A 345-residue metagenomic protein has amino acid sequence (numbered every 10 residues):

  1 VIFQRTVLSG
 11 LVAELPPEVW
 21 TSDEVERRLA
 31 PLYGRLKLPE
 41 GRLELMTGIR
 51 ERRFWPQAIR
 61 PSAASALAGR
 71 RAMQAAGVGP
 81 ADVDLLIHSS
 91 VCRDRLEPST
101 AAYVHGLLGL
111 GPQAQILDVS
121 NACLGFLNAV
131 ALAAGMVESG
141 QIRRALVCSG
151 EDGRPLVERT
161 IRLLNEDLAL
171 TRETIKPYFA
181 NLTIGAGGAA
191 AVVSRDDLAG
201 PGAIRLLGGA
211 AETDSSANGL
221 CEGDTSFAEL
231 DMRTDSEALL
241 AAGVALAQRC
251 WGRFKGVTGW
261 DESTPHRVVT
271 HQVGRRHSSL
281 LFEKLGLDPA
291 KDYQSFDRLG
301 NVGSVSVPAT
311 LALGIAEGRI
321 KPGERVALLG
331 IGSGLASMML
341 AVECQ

Functional and structural regions predicted by a protein language model:
V1-A58, L168-A241, R249, I331 (+1 more regions): Condensing-enzyme catalytic core mediating Claisen C-C bond formation in acyl metabolism
S9-V12, S89, S120, A145-E151 (+2 more regions): Short beta-strand segments
W20, E97-T100, A131, L156-I161 (+1 more regions): Short acidic, glycine/serine/threonine-rich loops at helix termini
L36-E44, R95-L110, L156-L170, G219-T225 (+1 more regions): Acidic-glycine-rich active-site phosphate/pyrophosphate-binding loop
S62, A66-G69, C92-D94, G106 (+5 more regions): Claisen-condensing/thiolase-fold acyl-transfer catalytic domains that form or cleave C-C bonds in fatty acid
A81-S89, D261-H271: Short glycine-rich phosphate-binding loop at a beta-alpha junction
A122-L124, G150-R154, T160-I161, G188-A189 (+2 more regions): Short acidic/polar capping segments at secondary-structure boundaries
Q141-I161, D214-N218, R275: Acyl-CoA/ACP chain-elongation machinery
